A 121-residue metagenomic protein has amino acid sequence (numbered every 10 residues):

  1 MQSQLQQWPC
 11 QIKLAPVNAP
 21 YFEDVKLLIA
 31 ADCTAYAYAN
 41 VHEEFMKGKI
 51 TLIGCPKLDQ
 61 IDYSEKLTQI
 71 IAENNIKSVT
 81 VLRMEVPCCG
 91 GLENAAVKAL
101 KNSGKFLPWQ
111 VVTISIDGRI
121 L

Functional and structural regions predicted by a protein language model:
M1-L121: Iron-sulfur-associated redox domains of electron-transfer enzymes in respiratory and anaerobic energy metabolism
